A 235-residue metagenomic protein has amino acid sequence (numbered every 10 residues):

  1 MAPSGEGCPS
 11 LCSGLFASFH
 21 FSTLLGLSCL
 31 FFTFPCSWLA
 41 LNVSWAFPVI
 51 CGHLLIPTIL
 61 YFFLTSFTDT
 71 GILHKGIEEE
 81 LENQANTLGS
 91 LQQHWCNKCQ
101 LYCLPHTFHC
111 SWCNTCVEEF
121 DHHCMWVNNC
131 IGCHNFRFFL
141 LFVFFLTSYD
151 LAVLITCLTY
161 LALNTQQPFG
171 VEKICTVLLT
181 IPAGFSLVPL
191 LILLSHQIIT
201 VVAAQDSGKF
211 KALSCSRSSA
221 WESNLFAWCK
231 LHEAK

Functional and structural regions predicted by a protein language model:
M1-H123, V127-K235: Membrane-associated feature with strongest affinity for ZDHHC
